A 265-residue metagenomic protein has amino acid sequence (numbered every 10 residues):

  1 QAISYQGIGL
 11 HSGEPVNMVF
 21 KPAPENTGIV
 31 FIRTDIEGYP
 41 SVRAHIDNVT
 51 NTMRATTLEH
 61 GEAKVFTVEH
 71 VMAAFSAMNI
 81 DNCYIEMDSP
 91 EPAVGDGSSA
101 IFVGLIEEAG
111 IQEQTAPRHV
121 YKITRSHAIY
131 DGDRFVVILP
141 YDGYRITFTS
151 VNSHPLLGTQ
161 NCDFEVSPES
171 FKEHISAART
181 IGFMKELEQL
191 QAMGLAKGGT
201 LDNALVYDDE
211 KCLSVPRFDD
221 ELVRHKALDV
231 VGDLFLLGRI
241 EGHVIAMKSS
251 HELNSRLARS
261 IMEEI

Functional and structural regions predicted by a protein language model:
Q1-D81, E86-I265: C-terminal regulatory domains involved in ligand/effector binding and gene-expression control
